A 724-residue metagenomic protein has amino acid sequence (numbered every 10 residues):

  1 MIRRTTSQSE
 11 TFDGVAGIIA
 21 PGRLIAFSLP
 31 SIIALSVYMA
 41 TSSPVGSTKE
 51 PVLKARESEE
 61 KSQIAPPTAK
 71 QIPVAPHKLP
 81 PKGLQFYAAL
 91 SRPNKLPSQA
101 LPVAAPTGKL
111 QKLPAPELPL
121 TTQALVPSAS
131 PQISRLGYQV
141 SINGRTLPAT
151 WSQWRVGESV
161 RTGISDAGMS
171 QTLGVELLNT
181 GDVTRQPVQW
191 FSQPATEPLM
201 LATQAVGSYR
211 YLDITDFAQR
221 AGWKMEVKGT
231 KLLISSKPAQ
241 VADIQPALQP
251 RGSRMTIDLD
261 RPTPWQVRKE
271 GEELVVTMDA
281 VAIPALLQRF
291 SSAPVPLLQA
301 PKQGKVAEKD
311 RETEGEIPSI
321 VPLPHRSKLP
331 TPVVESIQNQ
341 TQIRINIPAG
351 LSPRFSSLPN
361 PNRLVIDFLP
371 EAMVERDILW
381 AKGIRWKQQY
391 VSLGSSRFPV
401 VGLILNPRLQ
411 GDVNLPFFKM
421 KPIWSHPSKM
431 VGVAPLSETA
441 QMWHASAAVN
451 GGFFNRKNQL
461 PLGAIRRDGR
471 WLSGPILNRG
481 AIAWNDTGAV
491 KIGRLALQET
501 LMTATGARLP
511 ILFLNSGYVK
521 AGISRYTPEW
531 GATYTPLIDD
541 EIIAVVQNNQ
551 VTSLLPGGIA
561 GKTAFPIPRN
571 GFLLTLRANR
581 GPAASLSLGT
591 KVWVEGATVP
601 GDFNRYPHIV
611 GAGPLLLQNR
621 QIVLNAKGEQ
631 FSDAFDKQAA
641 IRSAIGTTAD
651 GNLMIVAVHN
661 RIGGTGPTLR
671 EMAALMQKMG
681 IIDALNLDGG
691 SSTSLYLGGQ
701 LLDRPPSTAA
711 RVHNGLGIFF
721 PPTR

Functional and structural regions predicted by a protein language model:
M1, Q8-T11, S58-E60, L96-L101 (+1 more regions): N-terminal amphipathic/basic-hydrophobic helices that include classical n-h-c signal peptides and signal-anchor
I2-K49: Sec-dependent N-terminal signal peptides
R3, S36-K54, P80-L90, K112-P148 (+4 more regions): Gly/Ser/Thr/Pro-rich low-complexity, intrinsically disordered segments
I18-P21, A104, K112, E308: Intrinsically disordered, low-complexity, compositionally biased regions/tails
A34-P81, Q85-S98, P102-V103, G108: Signal peptide processing junction and immediate N-terminal pro/mature segment of secreted/exported proteins
P97, Q111-P114, T162: Intrinsic low-complexity repeat tracts in disordered regions, enriched in small/polar residues
S152-V160: Terminal, regulation- and interaction-focused segments at domain boundaries
